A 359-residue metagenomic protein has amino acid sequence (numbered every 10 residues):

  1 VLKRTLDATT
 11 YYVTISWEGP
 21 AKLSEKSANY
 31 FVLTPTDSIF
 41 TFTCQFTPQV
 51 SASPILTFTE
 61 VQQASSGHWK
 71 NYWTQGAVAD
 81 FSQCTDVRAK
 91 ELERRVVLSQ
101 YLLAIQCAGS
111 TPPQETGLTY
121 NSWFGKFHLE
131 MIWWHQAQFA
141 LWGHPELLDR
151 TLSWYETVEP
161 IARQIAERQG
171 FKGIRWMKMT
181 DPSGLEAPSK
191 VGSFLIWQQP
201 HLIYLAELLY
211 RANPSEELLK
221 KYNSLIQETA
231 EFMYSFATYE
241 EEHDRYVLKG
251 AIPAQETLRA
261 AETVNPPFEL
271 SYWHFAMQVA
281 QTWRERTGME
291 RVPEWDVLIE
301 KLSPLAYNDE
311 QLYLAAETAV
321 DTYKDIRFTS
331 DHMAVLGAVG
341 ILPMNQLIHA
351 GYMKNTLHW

Functional and structural regions predicted by a protein language model:
V1-G125, P145, E156-R163: Acidic/polar, glycine-enriched structural segments that form the non-catalytic walls/loops of the carbohydrate-binding
F46, C107, A140-G143, T180 (+2 more regions): Short, flexible loop/turn elements at secondary-structure junctions
L103, E146-R150, E156, A162-Q169 (+3 more regions): Structural recognition of the beta-strand scaffold that forms the well-ordered cores of secreted hydrolase catalytic
I105-G109, W142-E146, L209-K220, F232-R245: Secondary-structure transition/capping motifs at alpha-helix termini and the adjoining loop/turn into the next element
T111-L118, L218-K221, T238-L248, M289-E294: Short, glycine/acidic-rich hinge or "gate" loops at secondary-structure transitions that mediate conformational
P112-K126, W176-F194, K249-P266: Acidic/His metal-coordination segments adjacent to aromatic residues that form catalytic metal sites in metalloenzymes
H128-Q164, L185, V191, L195-A212 (+3 more regions): Active-site core of glycosidic bond-cleaving carbohydrate-active enzymes
E228, F232-W283: Acidic/histidine-rich catalytic neighborhood
